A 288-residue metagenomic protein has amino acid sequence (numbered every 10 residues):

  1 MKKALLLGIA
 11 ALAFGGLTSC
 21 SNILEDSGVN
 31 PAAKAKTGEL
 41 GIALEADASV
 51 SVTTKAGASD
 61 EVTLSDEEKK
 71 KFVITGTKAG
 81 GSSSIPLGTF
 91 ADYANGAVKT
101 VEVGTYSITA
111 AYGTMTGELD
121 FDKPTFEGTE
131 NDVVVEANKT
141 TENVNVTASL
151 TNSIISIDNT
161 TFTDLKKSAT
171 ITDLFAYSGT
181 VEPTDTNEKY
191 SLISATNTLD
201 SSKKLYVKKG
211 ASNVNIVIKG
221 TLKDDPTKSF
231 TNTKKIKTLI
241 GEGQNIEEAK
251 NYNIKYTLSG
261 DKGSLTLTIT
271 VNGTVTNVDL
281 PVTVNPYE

Functional and structural regions predicted by a protein language model:
M1-S19: Sec-dependent bacterial lipoprotein signal peptides
G16, C20-E288: Extracytoplasmic cysteine-anchoring/structural motifs
